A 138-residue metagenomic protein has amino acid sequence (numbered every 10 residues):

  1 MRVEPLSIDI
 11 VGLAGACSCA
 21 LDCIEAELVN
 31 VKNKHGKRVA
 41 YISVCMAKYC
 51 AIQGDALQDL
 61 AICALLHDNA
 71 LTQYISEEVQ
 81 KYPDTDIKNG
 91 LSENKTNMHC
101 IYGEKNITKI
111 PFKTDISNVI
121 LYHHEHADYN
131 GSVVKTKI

Functional and structural regions predicted by a protein language model:
R2-I138: Histidine- and acidic-residue-rich, metal-dependent catalytic cores
